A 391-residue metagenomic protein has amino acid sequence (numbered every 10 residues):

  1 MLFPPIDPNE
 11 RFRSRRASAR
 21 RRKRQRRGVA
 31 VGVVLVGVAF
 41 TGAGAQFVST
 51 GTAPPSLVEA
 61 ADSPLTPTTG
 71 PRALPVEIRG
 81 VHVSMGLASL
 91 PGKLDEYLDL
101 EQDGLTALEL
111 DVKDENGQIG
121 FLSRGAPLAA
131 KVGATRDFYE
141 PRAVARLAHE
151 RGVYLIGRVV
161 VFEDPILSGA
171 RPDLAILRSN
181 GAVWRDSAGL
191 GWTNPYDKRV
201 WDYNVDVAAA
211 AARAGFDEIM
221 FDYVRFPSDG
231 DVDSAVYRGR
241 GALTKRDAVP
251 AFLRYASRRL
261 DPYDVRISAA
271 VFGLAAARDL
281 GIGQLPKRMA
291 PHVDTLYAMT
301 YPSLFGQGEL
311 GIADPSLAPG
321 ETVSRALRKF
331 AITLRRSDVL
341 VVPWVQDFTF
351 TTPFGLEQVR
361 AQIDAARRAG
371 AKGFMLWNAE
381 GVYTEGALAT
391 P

Functional and structural regions predicted by a protein language model:
S49-T52, V293-Q307, P315-P391: Substrate-binding cleft of secreted/luminal carbohydrate-active enzymes
R72-A88, R146, F162-R213: Active-site-adjacent "subsite" loops/lids of carbohydrate-active enzymes
H82, H149, Y154-D164, M220-F221 (+2 more regions): Aromatic-lined carbohydrate-recognition surfaces of secreted/lumenal glycan-active proteins
L87-Q102, A129-G152, R246-R254, R325: Aromatic- and glycine-enriched glycan-recognition loops and surfaces that form the carbohydrate-binding subsites
K93-Q118, A212-M220, P291-T295, A366-F374: Catalytic domains of carbohydrate-active enzymes, especially glycoside hydrolases
A107-E109, G133, F138-V183, M220: Glycine-rich, aromatic-flanked loop segments that form ligand/cofactor-binding clefts across common enzyme folds
L108, A148, L155, N204 (+7 more regions): Conserved, mostly hydrophobic/aromatic
F121-V132, D164-S187, D229-R240: Aromatic- and acidic-residue-enriched segments that line the glycan-binding/catalytic groove of carbohydrate-active
